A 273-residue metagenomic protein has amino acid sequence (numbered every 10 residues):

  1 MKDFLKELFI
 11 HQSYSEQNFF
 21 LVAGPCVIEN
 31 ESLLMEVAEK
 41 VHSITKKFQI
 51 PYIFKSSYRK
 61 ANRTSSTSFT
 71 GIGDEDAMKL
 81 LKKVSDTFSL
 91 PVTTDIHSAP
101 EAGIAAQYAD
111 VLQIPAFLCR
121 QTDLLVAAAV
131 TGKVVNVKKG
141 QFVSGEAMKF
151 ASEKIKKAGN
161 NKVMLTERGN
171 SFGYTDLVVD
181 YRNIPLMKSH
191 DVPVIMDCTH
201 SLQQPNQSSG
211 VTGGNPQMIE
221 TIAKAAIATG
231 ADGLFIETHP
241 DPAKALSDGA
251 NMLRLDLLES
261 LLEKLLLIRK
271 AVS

Functional and structural regions predicted by a protein language model:
M1-V22, K270-S273: N-terminal amphipathic alpha-helix/helix-capping segment at the start of soluble metabolic enzymes
L21, P25-L34, Y52-D74, H239-D248: Glycine-rich, proline-tolerant flexible connector loops at the mouths of alpha/beta enzymes
L21-G24, Y52-S56, V92-T94, L112-I114 (+4 more regions): Hydrophobic faces of well-ordered beta-strands that scaffold small-molecule active sites in alpha/beta enzyme cores
C26-E39, K138-K149, R168-L186, Q204-A223: Active-site glycine- and acidic-residue-rich loops that bind and position anionic ligands or nucleotide-like cofactors
V41-S43, K47-F48, T67-T93, A128-V134 (+3 more regions): Alpha-helix-loop-beta-strand connector modules within alpha/beta enzyme cores
S56-Q113, R120-L124: N-terminal active-site wall of soluble small-molecule enzyme domains
K60, T64, L118-L186: Conserved anion-binding
S66-E75, V111-L118, Y174-V178, L202-A228 (+3 more regions): Active-site-adjacent loop and "lid" segments of alpha/beta metabolic enzymes
